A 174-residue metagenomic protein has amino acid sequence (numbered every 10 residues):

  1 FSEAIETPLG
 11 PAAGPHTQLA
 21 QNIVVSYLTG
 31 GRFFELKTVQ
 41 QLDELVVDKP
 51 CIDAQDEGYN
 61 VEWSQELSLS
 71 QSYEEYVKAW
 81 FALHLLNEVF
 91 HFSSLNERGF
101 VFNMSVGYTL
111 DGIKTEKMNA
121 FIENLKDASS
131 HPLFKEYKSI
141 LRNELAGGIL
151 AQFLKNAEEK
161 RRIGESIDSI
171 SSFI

Functional and structural regions predicted by a protein language model:
F1, A13-I174: Active-site entrance/lid segments in N-terminal catalytic domains of soluble metabolic enzymes
E3-G10: Short, basic, glycine/proline-bearing loop/turn elements
